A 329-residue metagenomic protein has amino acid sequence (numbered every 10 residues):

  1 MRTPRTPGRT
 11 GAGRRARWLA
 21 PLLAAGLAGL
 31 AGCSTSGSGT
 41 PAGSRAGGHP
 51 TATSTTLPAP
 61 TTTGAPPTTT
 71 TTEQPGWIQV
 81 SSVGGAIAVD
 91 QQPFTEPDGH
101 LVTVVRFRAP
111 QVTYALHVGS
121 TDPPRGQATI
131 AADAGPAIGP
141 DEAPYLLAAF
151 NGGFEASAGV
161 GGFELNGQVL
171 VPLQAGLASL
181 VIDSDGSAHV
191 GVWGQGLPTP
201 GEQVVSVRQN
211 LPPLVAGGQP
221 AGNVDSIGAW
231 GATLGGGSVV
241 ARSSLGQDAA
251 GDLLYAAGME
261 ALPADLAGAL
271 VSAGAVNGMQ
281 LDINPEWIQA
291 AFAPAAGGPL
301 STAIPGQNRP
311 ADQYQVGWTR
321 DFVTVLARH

Functional and structural regions predicted by a protein language model:
T3-L22: Bacterial N-terminal signal peptides that target proteins for export
G29-G32: C-terminal motif of bacterial Sec signal peptides marking the signal peptidase cleavage site
T35-P172: Zymogen propeptides
F107-P110, I182-S187, G217, Q247-G251 (+2 more regions): Short acidic-glycine loop/turn motifs at beta-strand connectors
L116-S272: Aspartyl protease catalytic domain
S157-A158, P285-Q289: Active-site environment of divalent metal-dependent phosphoester hydrolases
G278-L281: Active-site neighborhood of phospho(di)ester-bond hydrolases with catalytic His/Asp-centered motifs
W287-H329: C-terminal regions of proteins
